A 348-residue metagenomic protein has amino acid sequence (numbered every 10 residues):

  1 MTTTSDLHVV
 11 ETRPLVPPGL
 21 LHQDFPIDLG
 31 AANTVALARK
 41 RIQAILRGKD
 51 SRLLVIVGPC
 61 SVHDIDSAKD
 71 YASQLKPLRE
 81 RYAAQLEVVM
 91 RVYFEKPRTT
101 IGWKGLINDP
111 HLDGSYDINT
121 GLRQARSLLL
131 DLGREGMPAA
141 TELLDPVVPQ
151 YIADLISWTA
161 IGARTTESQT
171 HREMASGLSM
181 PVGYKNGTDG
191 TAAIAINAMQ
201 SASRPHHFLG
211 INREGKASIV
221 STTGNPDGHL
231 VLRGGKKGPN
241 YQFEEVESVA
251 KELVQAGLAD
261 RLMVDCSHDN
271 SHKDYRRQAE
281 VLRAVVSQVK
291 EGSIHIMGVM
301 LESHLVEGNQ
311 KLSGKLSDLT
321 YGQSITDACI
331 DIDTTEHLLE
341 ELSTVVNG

Functional and structural regions predicted by a protein language model:
T2-D6, A72, Q85-Y241, E245-V246 (+8 more regions): Active-site-facing alpha/beta catalytic cores
L7-L46: N- or domain-start disorder-to-order transition segments that initiate the globular core
P17-P26, T222-K236, L319-Q323: Gly-rich Lys/Arg/Thr-decorated short loops/hinges at beta-loop-alpha junctions or inter-strand turns that position
L46-K49, R79-A83, L129-G136, T222 (+1 more regions): Acidic (Asp/Glu)-rich catalytic clusters
L54-S67, D327: Conserved phosphate/anionic-ligand binding catalytic regions in large, soluble enzymes, centered on
G58, V264, D331: Conserved, mostly hydrophobic/aromatic
H304-V346: Internal helix-turn-beta structural module
